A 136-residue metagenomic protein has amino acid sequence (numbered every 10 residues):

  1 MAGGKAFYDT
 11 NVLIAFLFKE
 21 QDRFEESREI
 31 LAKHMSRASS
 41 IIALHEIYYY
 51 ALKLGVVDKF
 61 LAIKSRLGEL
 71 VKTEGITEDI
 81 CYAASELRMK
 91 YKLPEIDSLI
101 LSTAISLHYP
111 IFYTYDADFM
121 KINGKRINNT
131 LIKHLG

Functional and structural regions predicted by a protein language model:
M1-K5, L101, L107-G136: Acidic, PIN/NYN-like endoribonuclease modules and their adjacent C-terminal/linker elements
M1-S39, L52-A62, L135-G136: Short, well-structured N-terminal submotif of metal-dependent ribonuclease cores
G4, H34-R37, L70-K72, H108-I111: Short active-site oxyanion
L13-I14, L44, F119-M120: A generic structural signal for short hydrophobic patches within well-formed alpha-helices
D22, E26, S39-I42, D58-K59 (+3 more regions): Alpha-helix N-cap and coil->helix boundary residues
A62-G68, K72, I76, A83 (+2 more regions): Internal alpha/beta domain cores that form substrate/cofactor-binding pockets in large enzymes and binding proteins
K72-A117: Active-site neighborhoods of divalent-metal-dependent phosphate/nucleic-acid chemistry enzymes
